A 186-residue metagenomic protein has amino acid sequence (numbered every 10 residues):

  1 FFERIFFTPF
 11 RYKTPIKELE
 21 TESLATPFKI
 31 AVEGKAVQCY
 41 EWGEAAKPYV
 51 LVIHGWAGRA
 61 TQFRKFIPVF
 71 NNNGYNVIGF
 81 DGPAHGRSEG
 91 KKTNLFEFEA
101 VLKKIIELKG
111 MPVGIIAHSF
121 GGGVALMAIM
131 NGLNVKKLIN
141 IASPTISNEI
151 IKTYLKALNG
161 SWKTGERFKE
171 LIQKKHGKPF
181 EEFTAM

Functional and structural regions predicted by a protein language model:
F1-K29: An N-terminal hydrophobic leader/cap segment in hydrolases
P27-W42: A short loop-to-beta-strand scaffold at the N-terminal edge of the catalytic core in hydrolase folds
G55-G58: Active-site glycine-rich loops that stabilize anionic/oxyanionic intermediates across multiple enzyme folds
A60, I67-E89: Conserved alpha/beta-hydrolase
K91-G114: Alpha/beta-hydrolase active-site loop
G114-I115, L138: Conserved alpha/beta-hydrolase fold motif
I116-A125: Gly/Ala-rich beta-loop-alpha elbow adjacent to hydrolase catalytic centers
V135-M186: The alpha/beta-hydrolase serine catalytic core
